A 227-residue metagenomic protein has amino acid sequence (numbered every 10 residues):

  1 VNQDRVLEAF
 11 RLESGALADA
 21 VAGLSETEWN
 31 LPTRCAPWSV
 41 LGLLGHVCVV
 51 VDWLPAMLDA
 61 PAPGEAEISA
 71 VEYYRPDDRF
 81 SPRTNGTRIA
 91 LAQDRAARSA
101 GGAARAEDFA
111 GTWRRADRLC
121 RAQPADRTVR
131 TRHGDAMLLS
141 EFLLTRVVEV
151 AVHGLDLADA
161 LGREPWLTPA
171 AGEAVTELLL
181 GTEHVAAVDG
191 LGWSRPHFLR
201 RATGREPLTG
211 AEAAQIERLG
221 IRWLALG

Functional and structural regions predicted by a protein language model:
V1-G45: An N-terminal domain-cap segment
V1-V6, N30-L31, A56-Y73, R98-A103 (+3 more regions): Structured surface interface patches that mediate subunit assembly and partner/cofactor docking
L12, G45, V49, T145-V148: DHp/HisKA dimerization-phosphoacceptor four-helix bundle of two-component histidine kinases and homologous
E13-A20, V50, T112-R115, H153: Amphipathic, well-ordered alpha-helical segments in soluble domains
S14-A16, F80-S81, R88, A122-Q123: Short, flexible segments with low predicted structural confidence
L44-I89: Conserved alpha-helical segments that form or flank metal/cofactor-binding pockets of metalloenzymes
T84-A100: Amphipathic alpha-helical blocks and their helix-capping loop/short-beta junctions
